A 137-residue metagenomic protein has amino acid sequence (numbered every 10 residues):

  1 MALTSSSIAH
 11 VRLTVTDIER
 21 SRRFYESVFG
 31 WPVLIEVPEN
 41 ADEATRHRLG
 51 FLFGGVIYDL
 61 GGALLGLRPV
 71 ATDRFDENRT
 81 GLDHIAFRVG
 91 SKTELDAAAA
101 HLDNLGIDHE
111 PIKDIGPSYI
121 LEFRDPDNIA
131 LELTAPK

Functional and structural regions predicted by a protein language model:
A2-T4, A99-K137: Vicinal oxygen chelate
I8-D17, V56-D59, R74-H101, Y119-R124: Vicinal oxygen chelate
T14-A63: Core segments of cupin and vicinal oxygen chelate
V15-Y25, H84, E110, I120 (+1 more regions): Secondary-structure boundary/capping motif
F24-S27, A98-L102: Short amphipathic alpha-helices in soluble, non-transmembrane regions that often serve as interface/regulatory elements
E39-T45, A71-D73, K113-G116, I120: Short, solvent-exposed loop/turn elements at beta->coil junctions and helix N-caps that rim active or binding pockets
G61-L64, D127-I129: Short acidic/polar mixed-charge low-complexity motifs
R68-R74, P136-K137: Acetyl-CoA-dependent GNAT
